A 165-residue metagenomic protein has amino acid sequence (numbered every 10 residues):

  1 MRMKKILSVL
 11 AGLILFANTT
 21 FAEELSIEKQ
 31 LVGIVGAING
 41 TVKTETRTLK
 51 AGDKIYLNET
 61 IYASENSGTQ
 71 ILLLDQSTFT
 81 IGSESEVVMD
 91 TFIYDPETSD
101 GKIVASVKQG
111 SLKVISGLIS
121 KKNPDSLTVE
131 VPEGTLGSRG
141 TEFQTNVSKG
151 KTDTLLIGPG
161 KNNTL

Functional and structural regions predicted by a protein language model:
M1-L7: Bacterial N-terminal signal peptides that target proteins for export
L7-S8, Y62: Intrinsically disordered, low-complexity segments enriched in glycine/proline and serine/threonine
S8-V9, A22: Intrinsically disordered and other compositionally biased segments
V9-A17: Bacterial N-terminal signal peptides
A22-S64, G68-T69, L73-L165: Flexible, surface-exposed loop/linker segments and immediately adjacent secondary-structure boundaries
